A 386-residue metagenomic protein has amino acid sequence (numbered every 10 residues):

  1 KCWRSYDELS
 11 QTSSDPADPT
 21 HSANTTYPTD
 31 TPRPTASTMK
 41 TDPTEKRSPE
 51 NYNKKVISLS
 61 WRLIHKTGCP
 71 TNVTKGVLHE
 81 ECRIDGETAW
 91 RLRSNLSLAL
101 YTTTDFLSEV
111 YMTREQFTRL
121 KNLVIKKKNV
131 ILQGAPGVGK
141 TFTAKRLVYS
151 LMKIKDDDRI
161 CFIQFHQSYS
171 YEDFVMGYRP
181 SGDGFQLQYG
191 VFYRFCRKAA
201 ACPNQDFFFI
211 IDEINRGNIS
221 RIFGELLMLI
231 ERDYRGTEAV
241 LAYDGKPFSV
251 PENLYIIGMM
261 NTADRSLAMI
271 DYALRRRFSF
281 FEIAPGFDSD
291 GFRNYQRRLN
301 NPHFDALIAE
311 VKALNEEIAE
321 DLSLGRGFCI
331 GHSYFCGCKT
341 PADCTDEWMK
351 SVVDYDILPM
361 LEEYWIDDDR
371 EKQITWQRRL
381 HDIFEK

Functional and structural regions predicted by a protein language model:
C2-R4: Short beta-strand and beta-hairpin "edge-sheet" elements
D7-Q11, P16-H21, T25-T103, F384: Contiguous surface segments at macromolecular interaction interfaces
D85-K386: C-terminal regulatory/interaction module of P-loop NTP-utilizing enzymes
